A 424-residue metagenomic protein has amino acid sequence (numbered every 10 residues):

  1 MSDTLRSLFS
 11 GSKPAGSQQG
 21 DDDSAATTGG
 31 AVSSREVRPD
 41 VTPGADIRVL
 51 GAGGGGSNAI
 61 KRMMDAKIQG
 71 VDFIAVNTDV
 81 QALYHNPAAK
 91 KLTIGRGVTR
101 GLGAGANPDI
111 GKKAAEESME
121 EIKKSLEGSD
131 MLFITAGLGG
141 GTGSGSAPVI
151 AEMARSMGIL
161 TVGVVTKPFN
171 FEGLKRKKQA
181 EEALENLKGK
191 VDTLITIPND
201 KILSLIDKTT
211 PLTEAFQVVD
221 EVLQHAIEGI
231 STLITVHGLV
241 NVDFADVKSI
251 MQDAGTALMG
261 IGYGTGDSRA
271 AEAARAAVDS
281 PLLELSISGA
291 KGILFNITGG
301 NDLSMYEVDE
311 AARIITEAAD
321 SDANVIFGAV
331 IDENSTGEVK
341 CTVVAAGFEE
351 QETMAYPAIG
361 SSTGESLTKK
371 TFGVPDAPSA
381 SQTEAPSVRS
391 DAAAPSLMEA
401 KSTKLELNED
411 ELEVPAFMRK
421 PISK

Functional and structural regions predicted by a protein language model:
M1-K424: Tubulin/FtsZ superfamily GTPase core signature
